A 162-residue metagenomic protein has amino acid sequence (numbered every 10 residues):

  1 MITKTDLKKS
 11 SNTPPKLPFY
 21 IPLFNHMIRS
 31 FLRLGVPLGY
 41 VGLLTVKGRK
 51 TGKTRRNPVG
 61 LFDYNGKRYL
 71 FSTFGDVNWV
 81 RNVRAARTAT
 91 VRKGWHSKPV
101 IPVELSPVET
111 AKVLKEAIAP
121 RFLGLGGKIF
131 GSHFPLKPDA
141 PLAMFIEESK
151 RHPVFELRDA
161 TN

Functional and structural regions predicted by a protein language model:
I2, P18-S30, K53-D63, E156-D159: Charged, low-complexity, helix/coiled-coil-prone segments
I2-V41, K115-S149: Alpha-helical membrane-targeting segments
S10-N12, V46-T51, W79-R84: Short, functional N-terminal and low-complexity linear motifs
L32-L34, R68-R81: Covalent nucleotidyltransferase core used to form phosphodiester bonds in nucleic acids
G39-F74: Short beta-strand segments
Y64-G66, H96, N162: Short strand-connecting beta-turns/loops that link adjacent beta-strands
F74-E156, A160: Short, structured beta-strand-loop surface elements
